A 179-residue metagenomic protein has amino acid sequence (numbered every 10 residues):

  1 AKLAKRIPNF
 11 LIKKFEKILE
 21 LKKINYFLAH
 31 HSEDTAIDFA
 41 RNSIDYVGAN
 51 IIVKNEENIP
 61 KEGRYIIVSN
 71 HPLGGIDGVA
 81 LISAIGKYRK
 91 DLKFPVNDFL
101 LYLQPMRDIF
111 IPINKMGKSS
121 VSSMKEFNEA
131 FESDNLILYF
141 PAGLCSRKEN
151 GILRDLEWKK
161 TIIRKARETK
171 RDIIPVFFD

Functional and structural regions predicted by a protein language model:
A1-V68, G78-A80, R107: Membrane-anchoring hydrophobic helices of lipid-metabolizing enzymes
N50-D179: Soluble catalytic domains of membrane acyltransferases
